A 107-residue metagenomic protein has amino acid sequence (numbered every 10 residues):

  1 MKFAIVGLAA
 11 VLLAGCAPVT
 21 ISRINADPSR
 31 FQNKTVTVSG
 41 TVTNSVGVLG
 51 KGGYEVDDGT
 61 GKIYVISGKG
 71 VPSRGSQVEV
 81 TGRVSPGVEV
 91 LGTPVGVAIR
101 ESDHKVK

Functional and structural regions predicted by a protein language model:
M1-G7: Sec-dependent signal peptide recognition, specifically the positively charged N-region followed immediately by
A4, G15-K107: OB-fold and OB-like single-stranded nucleic-acid-recognition modules and their adjacent interaction interfaces
